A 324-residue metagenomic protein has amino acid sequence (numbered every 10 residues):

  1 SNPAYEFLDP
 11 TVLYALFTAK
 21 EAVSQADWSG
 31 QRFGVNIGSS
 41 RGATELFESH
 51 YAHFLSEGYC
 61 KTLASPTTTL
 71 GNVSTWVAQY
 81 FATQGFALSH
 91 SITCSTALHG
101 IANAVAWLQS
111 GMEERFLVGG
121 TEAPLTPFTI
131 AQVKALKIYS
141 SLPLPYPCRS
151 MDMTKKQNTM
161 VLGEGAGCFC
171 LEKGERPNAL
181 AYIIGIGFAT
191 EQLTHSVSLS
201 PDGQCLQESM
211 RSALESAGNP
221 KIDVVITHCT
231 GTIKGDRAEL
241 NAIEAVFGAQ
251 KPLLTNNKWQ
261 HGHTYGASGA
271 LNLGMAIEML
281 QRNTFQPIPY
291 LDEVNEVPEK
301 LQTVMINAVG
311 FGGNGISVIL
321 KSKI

Functional and structural regions predicted by a protein language model:
S1-I37, A43-T44, S209-K221, V246: Conserved active-site "lid/cap" helical segment
F7-L13, K61-G71, L88-T96, M160 (+2 more regions): Active-site nucleophile and cofactor-binding loops and adjacent substrate-binding regions of central metabolic enzymes
A15-Q25, V73, A78-F81, F86-E122 (+3 more regions): Active-site-proximal alpha-helical scaffold in enzymes
A19, V35, V77, A97 (+8 more regions): Conserved small-residue
S39-L88, A135-L136, R237-A249: Active-site-proximal gating segment of KS-fold condensing enzymes and close homologs
G58-K61, A102, A106, P124-N178 (+1 more regions): Glycine-/small-residue-rich "gating" segment that lines the acyl/pantetheine channel and substrate pocket
M112-M153, Q157, I186-S200, T227-R237 (+1 more regions): Acyl-CoA/ACP chain-elongation machinery
L144-S216, D223-V224: Condensing-enzyme catalytic core mediating Claisen C-C bond formation in acyl metabolism
